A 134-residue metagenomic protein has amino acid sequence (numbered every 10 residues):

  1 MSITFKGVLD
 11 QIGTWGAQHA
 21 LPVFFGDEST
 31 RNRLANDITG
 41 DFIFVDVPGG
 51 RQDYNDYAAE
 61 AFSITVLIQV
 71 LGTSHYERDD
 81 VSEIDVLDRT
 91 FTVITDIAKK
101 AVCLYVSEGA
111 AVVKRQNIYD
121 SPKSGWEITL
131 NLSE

Functional and structural regions predicted by a protein language model:
M1-E28, N32-R33, V47-E134: Charged, amphipathic alpha-helical segments and their flanking helix caps
D37-G49: A short, hydrophobic beta-strand-centered structural micro-motif
